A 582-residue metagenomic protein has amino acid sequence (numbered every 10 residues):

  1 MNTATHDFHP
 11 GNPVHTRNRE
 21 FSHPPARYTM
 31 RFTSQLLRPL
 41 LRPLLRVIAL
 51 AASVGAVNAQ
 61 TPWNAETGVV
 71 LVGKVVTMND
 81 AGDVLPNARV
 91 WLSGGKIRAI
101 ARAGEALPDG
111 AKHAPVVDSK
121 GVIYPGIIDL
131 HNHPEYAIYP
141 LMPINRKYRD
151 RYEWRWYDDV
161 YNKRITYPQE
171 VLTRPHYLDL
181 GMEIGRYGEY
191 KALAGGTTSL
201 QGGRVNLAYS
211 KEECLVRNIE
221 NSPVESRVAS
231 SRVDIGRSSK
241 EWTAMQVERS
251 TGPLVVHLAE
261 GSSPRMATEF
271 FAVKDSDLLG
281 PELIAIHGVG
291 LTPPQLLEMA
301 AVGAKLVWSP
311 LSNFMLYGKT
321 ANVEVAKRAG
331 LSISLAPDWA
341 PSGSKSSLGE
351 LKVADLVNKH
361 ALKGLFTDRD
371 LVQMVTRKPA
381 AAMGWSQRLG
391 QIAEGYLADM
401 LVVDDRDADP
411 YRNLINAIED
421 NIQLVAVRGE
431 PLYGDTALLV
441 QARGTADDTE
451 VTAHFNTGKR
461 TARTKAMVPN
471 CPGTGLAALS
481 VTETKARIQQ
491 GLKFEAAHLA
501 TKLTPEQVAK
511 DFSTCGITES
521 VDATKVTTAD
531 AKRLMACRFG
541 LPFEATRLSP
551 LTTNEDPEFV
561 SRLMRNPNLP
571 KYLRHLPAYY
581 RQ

Functional and structural regions predicted by a protein language model:
M1-R19, R27, T33: Short, low-complexity, charge-dense intrinsically disordered segments
E20, Y28-V47: Bacterial N-terminal signal peptides that target proteins for export
S22-H23, L45-R46, L50-S53, V57-G110 (+4 more regions): Active-site microenvironment of metallo-dependent hydrolases
A103-K112, L296-M299, A326: Short loop/helix-cap segments at secondary-structure boundaries that form the rim of catalytic
E105-Y124, D129: Active-site metal-binding motif and surrounding structural segment of the metallo-beta-lactamase
G126-Y139, P253-E260: Histidine-centered catalytic micro-motifs
G202-K345, K359-H360: Active-site core of metal-dependent hydrolases
S334-D338, L356-T367, P410-L414: Short beta-alpha connecting loops at secondary-structure transitions that line or flank enzyme active sites
